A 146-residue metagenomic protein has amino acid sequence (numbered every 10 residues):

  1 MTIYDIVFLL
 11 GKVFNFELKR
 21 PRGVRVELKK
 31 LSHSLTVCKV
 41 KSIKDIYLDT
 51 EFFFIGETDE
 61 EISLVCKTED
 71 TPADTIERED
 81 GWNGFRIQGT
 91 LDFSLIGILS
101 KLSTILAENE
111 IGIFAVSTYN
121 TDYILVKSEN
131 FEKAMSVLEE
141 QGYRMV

Functional and structural regions predicted by a protein language model:
I6-A107, K133-V146: Regulatory modules associated with amino-acid/nitrogen control
E61-C66, T121-K127: A generic structural motif
N109-I124, N130: A cross-kingdom feature marking solvent-exposed beta-strand/loop segments within repeated, beta-rich binding/scaffold
